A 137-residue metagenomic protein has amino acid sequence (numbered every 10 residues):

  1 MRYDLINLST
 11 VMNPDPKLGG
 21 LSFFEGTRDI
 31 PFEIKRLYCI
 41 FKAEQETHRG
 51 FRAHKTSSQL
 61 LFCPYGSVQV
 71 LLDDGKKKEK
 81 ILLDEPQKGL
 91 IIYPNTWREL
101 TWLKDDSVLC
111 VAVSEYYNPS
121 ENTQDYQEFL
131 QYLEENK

Functional and structural regions predicted by a protein language model:
M1-K88, D105, A112, N118-Q127 (+1 more regions): Non-catalytic, conserved peripheral segments adjacent to functional cores
E85-L90, N95-W102: Well-ordered alpha/beta subsegment
